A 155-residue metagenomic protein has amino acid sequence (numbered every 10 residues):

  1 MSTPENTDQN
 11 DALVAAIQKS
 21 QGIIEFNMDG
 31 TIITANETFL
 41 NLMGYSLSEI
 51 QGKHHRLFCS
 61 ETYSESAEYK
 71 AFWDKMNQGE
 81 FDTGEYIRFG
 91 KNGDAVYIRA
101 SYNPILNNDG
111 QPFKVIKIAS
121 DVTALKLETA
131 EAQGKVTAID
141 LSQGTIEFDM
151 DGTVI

Functional and structural regions predicted by a protein language model:
T3-D11, K126-T137: Sensory-domain boundary/capping and coupling elements
G30-I33, T145, V154-I155: Conserved hydrophobic beta-strand signature of PAS-family and PAS-like sensory domains
N36-F39, D149: N-terminal capping loop/helix in small sensory signaling domains highlighted by a polar->aromatic N-x2-3-F motif
F39-Q51: PAS/PAS-like sensory domain cap-loop motif
E49-Y63: PAS-family sensory/regulatory domains
I87-G93, L106-N107: PAS-family sensory domains
A100-Y102, A119: Sensory-domain boundary capping and coupling elements
Q111-D121: PAS-family sensory domains
